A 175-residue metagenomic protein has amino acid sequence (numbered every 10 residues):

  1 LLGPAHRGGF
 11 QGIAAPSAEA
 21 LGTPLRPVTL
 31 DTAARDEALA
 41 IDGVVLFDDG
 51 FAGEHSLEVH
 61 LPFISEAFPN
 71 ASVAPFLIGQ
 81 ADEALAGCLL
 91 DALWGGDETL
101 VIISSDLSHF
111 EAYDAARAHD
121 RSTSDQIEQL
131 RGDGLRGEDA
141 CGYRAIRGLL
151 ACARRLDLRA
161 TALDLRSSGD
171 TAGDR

Functional and structural regions predicted by a protein language model:
L1-G173: Active-site histidine-anchored catalytic micro-motif
